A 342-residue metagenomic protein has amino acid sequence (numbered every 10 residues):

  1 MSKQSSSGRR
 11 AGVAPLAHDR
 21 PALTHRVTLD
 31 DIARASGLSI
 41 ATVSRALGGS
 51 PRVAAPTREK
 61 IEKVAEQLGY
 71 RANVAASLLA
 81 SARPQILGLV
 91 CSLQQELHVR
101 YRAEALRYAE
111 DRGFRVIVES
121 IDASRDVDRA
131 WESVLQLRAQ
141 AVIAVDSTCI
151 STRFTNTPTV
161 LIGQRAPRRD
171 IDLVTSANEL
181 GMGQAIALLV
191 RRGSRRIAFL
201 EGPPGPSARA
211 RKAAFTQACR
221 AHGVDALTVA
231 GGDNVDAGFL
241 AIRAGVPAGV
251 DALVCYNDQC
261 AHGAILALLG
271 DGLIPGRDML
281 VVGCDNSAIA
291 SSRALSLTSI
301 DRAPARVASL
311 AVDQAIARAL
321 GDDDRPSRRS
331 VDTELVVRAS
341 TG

Functional and structural regions predicted by a protein language model:
M1-A82: N-terminal helix-turn-helix DNA-binding module of bacterial transcription factors
M1-K3, T24, Q85-A187: Alpha-helical recognition/docking segments in bacterial nutrient-uptake and carbohydrate-utilization systems
S5-S6, A22, P247-V254, Q259-G342: Flexible loop/turn connectors
A35, I40-S44, L79-Q94, L188 (+1 more regions): Short beta-strand segments enriched in small/hydrophobic residues
G88, V134, R138-D146, A198-E201 (+3 more regions): Periplasmic-binding protein-like
A109-I121, A198-F199, T216-D236: Short beta-strand elements in bilobed, periplasmic/extracellular small-molecule ligand-binding domains
D172-F199, R209, V235-R243, A261 (+1 more regions): Hydrophobic alpha-helical segments within soluble ligand-binding/sensing domains
A185-T228, S327-T341: An alpha-beta-alpha
